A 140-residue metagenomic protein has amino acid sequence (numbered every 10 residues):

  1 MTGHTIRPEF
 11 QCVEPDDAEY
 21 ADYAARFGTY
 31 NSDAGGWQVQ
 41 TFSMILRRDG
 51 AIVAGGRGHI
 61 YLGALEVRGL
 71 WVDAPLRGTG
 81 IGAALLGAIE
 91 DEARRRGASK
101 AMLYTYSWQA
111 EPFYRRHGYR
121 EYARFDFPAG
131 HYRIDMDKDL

Functional and structural regions predicted by a protein language model:
M1-P15: Conserved N-terminal entry element of GNAT/NAT acetyltransferase domains
Y23, Y114, Y119: Conserved active-site tyrosine of GNAT-family acetyltransferases
T41-A54: Conserved beta-hairpin
A51-H59, A64-W71: Conserved beta-strand in the GNAT
G78-D91, R116: Conserved acetyl-CoA-binding loop-helix of GNAT-fold acetyltransferases
G82, L86, S107-A110, F127-R133: Short glycine/proline-centered loop/turn elements that form peptide/ligand docking sites
A93-S107: Conserved GNAT acetyl-CoA-binding A-motif
M102-Y104, R120-D137: Conserved catalytic-core motifs of GNAT/GCN5-like acyltransferases
